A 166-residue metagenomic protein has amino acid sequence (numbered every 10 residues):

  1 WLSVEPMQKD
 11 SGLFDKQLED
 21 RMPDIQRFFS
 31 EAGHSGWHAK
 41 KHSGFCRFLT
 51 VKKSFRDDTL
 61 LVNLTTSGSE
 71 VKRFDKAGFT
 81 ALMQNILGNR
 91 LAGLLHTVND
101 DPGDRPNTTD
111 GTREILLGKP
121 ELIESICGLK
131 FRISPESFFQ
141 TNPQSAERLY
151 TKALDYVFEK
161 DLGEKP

Functional and structural regions predicted by a protein language model:
W1-P166: Accessory RNA-recognition modules of RNA-modification enzymes
